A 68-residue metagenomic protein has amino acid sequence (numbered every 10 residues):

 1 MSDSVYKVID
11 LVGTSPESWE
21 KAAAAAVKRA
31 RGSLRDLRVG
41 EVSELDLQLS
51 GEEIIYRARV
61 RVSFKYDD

Functional and structural regions predicted by a protein language model:
M1, T14, G51, R59-R61: Alpha-helical structural elements
M1-S2, D68: Absolute protein N-terminus
S2-R38: Short, well-ordered alpha-helical segments
S2-V5, I9, S43-D46, E52-I54: Amphipathic alpha-helical hairpins
D10, E41, R59-R61: Conserved beta-strand segments that form the floor/walls of ligand-binding pockets within enzyme and binding domains
V27, V39-S50, Y66: Single-stranded nucleic acid-binding surfaces, predominantly the OB-fold ssDNA-binding core
Y56-D68: C-terminal edge-of-domain segments
